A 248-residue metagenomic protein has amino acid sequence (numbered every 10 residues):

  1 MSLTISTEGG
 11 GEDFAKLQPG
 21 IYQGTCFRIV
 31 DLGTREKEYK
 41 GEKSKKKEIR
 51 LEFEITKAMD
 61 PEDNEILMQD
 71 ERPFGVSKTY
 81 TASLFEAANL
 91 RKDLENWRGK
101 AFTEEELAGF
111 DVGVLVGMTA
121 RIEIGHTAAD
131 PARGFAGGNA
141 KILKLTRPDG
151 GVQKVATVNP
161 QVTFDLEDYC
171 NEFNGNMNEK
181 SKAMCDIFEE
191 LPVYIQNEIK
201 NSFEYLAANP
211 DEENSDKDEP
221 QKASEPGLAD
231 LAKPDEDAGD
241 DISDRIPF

Functional and structural regions predicted by a protein language model:
M1-F248: Short beta-rich binding modules
